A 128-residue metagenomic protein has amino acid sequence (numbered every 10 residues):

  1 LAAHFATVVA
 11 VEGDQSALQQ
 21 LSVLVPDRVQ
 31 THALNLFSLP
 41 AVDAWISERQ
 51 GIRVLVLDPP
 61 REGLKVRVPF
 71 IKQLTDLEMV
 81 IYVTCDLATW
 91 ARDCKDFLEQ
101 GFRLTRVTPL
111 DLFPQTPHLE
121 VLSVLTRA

Functional and structural regions predicted by a protein language model:
L1-A128: Rossmann-like S-adenosyl-L-methionine
